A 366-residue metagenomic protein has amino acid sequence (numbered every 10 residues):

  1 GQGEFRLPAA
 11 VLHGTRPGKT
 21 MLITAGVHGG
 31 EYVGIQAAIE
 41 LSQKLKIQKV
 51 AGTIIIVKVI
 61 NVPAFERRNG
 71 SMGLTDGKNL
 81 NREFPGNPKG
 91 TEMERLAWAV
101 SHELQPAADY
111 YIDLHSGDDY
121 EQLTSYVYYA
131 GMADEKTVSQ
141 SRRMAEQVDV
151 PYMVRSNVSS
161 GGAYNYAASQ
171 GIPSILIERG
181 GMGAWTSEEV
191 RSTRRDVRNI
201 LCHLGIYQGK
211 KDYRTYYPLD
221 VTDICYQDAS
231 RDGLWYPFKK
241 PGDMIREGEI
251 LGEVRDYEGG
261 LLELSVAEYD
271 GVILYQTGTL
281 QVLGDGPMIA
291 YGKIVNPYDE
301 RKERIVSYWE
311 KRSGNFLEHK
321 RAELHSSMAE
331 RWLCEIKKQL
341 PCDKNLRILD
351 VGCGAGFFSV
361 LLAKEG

Functional and structural regions predicted by a protein language model:
G1-E300: Structured catalytic-domain cores with a bias toward divalent-metal coordination
E40, N199, E335-K338, L361: Residue-level signal for well-ordered alpha-helical scaffold segments within enzymatic catalytic domains
Q43-I47, K338, C342, K364: Secondary-structure boundary motif
G52, K344-N345: Short acidic capping loops at alpha-helix termini that bridge into adjacent secondary structure
Y298-P341: Conserved class I S-adenosyl-L-methionine
N345-G352: Conserved class I S-adenosyl-L-methionine
A355-E365: Conserved SAM-binding loop of SAM-dependent methyltransferases across substrates and taxa, primarily the Class I
